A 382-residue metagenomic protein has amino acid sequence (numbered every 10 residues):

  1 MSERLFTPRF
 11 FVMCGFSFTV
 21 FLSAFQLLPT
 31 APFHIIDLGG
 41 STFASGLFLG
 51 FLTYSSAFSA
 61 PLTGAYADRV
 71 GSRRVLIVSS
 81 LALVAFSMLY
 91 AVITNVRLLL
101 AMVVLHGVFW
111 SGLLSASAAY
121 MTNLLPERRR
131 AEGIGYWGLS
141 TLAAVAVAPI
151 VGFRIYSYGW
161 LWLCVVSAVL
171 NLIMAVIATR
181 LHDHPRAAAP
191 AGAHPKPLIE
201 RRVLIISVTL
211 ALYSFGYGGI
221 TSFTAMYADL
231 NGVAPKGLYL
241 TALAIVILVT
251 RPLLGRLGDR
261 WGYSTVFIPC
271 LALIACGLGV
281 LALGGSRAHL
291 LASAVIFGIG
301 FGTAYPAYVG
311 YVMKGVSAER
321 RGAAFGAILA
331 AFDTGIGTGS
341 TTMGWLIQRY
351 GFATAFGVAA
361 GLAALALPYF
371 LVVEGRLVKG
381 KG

Functional and structural regions predicted by a protein language model:
F6-G50, F215-Y227: Helix-loop boundary and gating motifs at the non-cytosolic
T53-P61, V145-A146, A244-L248, P252 (+1 more regions): Residue-level signature of mid-helix packing/kink "hotspots" within the transmembrane helices of 12-pass Major
A60-G71, R251-G262, Q348: Helix-to-loop junctions at the C-terminal end of transmembrane segments in multipass secondary transporters
G71, V92-R97, G262, G284-G285: Helix-breaking motifs and short loop linkers at transmembrane-helix boundaries and internal kinks in secondary membrane
R74-M88, T265-G279: Structural signature of the two symmetry-related core transmembrane helices
V104-S140, G310: Cytoplasmic helix-loop-helix junction between adjacent transmembrane helices in 12-TM secondary transporters
Y136-T179: Helix-loop-helix hairpin linking two adjacent transmembrane segments in secondary transporters
A168-A187, Y369-E374: C-terminal membrane-cytosol helix-exit motif in multi-pass small-molecule transporters
